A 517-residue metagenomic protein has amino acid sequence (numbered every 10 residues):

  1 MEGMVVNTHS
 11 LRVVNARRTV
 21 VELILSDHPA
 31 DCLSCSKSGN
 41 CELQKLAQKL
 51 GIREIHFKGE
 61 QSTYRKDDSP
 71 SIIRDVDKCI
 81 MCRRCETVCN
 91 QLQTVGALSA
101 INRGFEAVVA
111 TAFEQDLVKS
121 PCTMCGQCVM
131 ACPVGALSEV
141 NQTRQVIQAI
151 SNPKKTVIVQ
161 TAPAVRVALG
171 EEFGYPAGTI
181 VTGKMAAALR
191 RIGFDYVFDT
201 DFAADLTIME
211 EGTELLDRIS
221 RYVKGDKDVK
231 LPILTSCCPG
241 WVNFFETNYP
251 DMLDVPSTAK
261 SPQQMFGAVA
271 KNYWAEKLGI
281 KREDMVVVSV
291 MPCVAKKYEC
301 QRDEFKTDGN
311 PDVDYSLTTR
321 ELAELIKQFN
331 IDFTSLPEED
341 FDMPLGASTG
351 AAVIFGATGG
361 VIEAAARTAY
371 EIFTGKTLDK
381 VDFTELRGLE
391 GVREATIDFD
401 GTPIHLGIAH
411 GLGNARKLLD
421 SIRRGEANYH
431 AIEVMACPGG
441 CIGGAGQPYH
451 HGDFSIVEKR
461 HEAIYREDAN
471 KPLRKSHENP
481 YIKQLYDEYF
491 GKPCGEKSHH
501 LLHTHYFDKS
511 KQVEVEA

Functional and structural regions predicted by a protein language model:
M1-M124, L137-A149, T156: Fe-S ferredoxin-like electron-transfer domains and their immediately adjacent linker/connector regions across
M1-R17, V21-L25, S38, E139-A517: Iron-sulfur-associated redox domains of electron-transfer enzymes in respiratory and anaerobic energy metabolism
M130: Conserved glycine-bearing catalytic or ligand-binding loops at nucleotide- and phosphate-handling centers of large
